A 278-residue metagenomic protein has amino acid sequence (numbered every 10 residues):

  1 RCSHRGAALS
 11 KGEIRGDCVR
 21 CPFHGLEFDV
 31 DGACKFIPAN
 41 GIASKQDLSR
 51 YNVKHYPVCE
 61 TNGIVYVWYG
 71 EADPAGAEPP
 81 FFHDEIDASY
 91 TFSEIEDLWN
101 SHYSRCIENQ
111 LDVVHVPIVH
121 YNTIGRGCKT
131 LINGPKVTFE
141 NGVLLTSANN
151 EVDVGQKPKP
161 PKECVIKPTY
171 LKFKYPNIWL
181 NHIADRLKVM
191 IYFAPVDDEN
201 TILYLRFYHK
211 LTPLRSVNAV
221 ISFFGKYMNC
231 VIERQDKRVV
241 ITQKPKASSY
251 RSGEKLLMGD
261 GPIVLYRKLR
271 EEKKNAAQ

Functional and structural regions predicted by a protein language model:
R1-E85: Rieske [2Fe-2S] iron-sulfur-binding domain
D73-Q278: C-terminal catalytic domain of Rieske-type non-heme iron oxygenases
